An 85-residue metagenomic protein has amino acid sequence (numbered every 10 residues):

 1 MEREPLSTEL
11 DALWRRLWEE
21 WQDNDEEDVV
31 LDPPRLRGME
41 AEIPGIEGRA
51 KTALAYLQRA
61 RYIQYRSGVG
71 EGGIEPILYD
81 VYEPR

Functional and structural regions predicted by a protein language model:
M1-D25: Short alpha-helical segments that sit at the start of domains
E2-P5, Q64, Y82: Non-catalytic recognition/regulatory regions in large multidomain proteins
N24-E42: Short acidic, hydrophobic short linear motifs in intrinsically disordered regions
P44-R59: Short amphipathic alpha-helical interaction segments
Q58-G68: A short, conserved structural fragment
G68-R85: Short, cationic-aromatic polyanion-contact patches
